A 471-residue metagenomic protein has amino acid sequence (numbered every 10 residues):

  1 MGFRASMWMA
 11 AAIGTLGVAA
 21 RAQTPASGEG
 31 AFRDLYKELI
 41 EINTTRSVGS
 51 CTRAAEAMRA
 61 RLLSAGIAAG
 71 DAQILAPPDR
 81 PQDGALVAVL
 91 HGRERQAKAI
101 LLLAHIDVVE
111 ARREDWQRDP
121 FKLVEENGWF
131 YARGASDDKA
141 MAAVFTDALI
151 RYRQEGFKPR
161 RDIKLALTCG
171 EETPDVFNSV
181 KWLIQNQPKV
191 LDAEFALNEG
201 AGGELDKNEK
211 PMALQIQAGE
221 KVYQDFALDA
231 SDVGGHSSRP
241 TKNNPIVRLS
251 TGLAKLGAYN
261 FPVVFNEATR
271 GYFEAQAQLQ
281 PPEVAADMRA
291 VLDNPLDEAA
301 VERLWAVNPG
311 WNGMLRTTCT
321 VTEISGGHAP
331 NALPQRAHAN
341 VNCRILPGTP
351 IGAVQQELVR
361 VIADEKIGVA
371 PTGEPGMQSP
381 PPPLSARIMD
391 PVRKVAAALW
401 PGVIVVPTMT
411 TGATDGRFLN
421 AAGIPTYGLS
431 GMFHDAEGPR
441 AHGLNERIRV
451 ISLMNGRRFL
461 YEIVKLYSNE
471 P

Functional and structural regions predicted by a protein language model:
M1-M9: Bacterial N-terminal signal peptides that target proteins for export
V18-A22: Sec/Tat signal peptide C-region and signal peptidase I cleavage site
Q23, A69, A201-M212, I216-G456 (+1 more regions): Metal-dependent amide/peptide-bond hydrolase catalytic core, centered on the "pita-bread" metallohydrolase fold
Q23-A135, A142, Y152-R161, V341: Acidic/His- and Gly-rich active-site-bordering loop/insert found across diverse amide/peptide-bond hydrolases
S27, A31-L35, R53, A57-A60 (+10 more regions): Extracytoplasmic/secreted proteins, especially bacterial periplasmic and envelope-associated proteins
T44-S47, D79-P81, R93-R95, I106-E110 (+4 more regions): Solvent-exposed loop/turn segments at secondary-structure junctions within structured extracellular/periplasmic domains
C51, A99, A111-D115, D175-V180 (+4 more regions): Short, solvent-exposed loop/turn and secondary-structure capping segments
W129-F130, S136-Q215: Acidic/histidine-rich catalytic neighborhood of metal-dependent amide-processing enzymes
